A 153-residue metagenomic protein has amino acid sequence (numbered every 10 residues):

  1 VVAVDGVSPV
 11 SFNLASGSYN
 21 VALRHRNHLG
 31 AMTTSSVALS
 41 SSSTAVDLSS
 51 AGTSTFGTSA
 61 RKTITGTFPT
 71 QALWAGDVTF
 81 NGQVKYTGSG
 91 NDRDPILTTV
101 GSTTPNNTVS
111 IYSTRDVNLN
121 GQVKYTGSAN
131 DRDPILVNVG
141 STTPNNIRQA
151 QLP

Functional and structural regions predicted by a protein language model:
V1-P153: Cellulosome-associated attachment modules in secreted, modular CAZymes
